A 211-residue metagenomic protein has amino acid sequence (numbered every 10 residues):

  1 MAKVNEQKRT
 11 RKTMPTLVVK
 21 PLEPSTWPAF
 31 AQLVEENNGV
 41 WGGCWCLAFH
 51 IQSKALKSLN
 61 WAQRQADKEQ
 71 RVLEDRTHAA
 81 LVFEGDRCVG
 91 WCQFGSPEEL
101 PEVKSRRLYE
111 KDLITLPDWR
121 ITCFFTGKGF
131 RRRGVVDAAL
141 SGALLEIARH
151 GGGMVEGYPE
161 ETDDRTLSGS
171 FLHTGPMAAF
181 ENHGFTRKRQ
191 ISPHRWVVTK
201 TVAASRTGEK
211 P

Functional and structural regions predicted by a protein language model:
A2-I51, E209-P211: Conserved N-terminal entry element of GNAT/NAT acetyltransferase domains
W45-A79: Active-site rim helix/loop that mediates acceptor-substrate recognition in acyltransferases
Q70, E74, F83, R87-G127 (+2 more regions): Conserved acyl-donor/pantetheine-binding loop and adjacent beta-alpha core of acyl/acetyltransferases and related
D86, E161-T162, H194: Conserved beta-strand edge residues that scaffold enzyme active sites
I121-T126, R132-R149: Conserved acetyl-CoA-binding loop-helix of GNAT-fold acetyltransferases
L140, I147-G169: Conserved GNAT acetyl-CoA-binding A-motif
S170-H183, K188-P211: C-terminal "cap" of GNAT-fold acetyltransferases
